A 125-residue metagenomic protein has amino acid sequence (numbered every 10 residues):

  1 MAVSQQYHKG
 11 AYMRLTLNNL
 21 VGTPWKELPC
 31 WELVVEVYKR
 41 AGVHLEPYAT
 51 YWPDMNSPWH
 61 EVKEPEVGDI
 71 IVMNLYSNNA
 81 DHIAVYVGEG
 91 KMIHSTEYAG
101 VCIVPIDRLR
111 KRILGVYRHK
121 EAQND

Functional and structural regions predicted by a protein language model:
M1-V67, N74-H82, S95-Y98, Y117-D125: N-terminal capping segments
I70, I83-V85, K91, L114-G115: Ordered hydrophobic segments in well-structured contexts
V85-P105: Catalytic Cys-His active-site segments of thiol-dependent hydrolases/isopeptidases
R108-I113: Flexible glycine-rich active-site/ligand-binding loops centered on an Asp-His dyad
